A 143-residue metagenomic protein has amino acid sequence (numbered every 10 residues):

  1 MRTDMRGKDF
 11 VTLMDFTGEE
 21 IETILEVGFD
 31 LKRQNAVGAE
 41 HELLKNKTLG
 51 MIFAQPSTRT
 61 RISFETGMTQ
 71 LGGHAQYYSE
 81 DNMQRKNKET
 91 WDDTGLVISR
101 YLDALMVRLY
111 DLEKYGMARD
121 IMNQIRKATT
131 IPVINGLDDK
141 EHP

Functional and structural regions predicted by a protein language model:
M1-I62, T66: Positively charged, low-complexity intrinsically disordered leader regions
T12, M51, Y77, V133-N135: Structural signal for conserved beta-strand scaffold positions within catalytic alpha/beta enzyme cores
F16, V27-Q34, L71, Y101 (+1 more regions): Change "in soluble alpha/beta enzymes" to "in soluble alpha/beta proteins
G18, Q84, D139-P143: A short acidic, often aromatic-flanked loop/helix-cap motif at beta-alpha or helix-coil junctions that lines enzyme
E22, F29, D92-L96, N123: Amphipathic, non-transmembrane alpha-helical secondary structure
V27, Q55, E80, R108-Y110 (+1 more regions): Fold-independent oxyanion-binding glycine-rich loops and adjacent beta-strand/coil segments at enzyme active sites
H41, D93, D103-P143: Anion-binding alpha/beta catalytic cores of soluble intermediary-metabolism enzymes, centered on
T48-Y101: Active-site cofactor/substrate anionic-group-binding motifs, chiefly glycine- and Lys/Arg-rich phosphate-binding loops
